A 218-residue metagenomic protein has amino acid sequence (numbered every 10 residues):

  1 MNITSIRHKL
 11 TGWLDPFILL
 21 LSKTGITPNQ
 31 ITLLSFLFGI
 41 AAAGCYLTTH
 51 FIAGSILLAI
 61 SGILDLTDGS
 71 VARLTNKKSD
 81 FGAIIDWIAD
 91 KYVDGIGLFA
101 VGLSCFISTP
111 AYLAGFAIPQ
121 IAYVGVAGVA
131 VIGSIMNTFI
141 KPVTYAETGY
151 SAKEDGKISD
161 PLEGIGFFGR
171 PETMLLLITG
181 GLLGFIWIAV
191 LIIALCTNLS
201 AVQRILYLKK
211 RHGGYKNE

Functional and structural regions predicted by a protein language model:
N2-L19, I88-E218: A feature for the membrane-embedded catalytic helix bundles of lipid/isoprenoid biosynthetic enzymes
I18-P28, G82-I84: Membrane interfacial helix-start motif at the N-side
L19-S22, Y46, D65, K141-P142: Generic detector of short, locally flexible boundary/turn motifs and exposed helical patches
L21-K23, Y46, A72-R73, G180: Helix-capping/transition residues at the boundaries of transmembrane alpha-helices and the short helical linkers
T24, T75, E147-T148: Residues at alpha-helix termini
Q30-F81, G97, A122-V129, I186-L195: Membrane-embedded alpha-helical segments that form the functional core of polytopic membrane enzymes, especially those
I31, A83-D86, D90: Short amphipathic alpha-helical leader/targeting segments
